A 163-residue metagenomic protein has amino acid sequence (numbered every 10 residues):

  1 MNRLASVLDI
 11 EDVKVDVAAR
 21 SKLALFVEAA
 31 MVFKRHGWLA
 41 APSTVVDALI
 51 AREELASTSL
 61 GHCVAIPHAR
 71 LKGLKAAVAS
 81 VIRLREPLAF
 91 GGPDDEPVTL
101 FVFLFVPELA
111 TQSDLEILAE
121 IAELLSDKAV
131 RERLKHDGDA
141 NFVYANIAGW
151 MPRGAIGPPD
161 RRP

Functional and structural regions predicted by a protein language model:
M1-P163: Cytosolic covalent-transfer regions centered on His/Cys nucleophiles that carry phosphoryl or persulfide groups
